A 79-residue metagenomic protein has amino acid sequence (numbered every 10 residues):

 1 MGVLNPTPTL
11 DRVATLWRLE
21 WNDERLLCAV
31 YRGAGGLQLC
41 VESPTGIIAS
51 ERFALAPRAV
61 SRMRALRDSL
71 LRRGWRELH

Functional and structural regions predicted by a protein language model:
M1-P8: Intrinsically disordered, low-complexity regions
L10-R25: N-terminal acidic leader/helix
E24-I48: Short aromatic-glycine-(Arg/Gly/Cys) micro-motifs in beta-strand/loop hairpins
P44-R58: A short, exposed loop/beta-hairpin motif centered on an aromatic-Gly-Thr core
L55-R72, E77: A short, charged, amphipathic alpha-helix used as a generic interaction element across diverse proteins
